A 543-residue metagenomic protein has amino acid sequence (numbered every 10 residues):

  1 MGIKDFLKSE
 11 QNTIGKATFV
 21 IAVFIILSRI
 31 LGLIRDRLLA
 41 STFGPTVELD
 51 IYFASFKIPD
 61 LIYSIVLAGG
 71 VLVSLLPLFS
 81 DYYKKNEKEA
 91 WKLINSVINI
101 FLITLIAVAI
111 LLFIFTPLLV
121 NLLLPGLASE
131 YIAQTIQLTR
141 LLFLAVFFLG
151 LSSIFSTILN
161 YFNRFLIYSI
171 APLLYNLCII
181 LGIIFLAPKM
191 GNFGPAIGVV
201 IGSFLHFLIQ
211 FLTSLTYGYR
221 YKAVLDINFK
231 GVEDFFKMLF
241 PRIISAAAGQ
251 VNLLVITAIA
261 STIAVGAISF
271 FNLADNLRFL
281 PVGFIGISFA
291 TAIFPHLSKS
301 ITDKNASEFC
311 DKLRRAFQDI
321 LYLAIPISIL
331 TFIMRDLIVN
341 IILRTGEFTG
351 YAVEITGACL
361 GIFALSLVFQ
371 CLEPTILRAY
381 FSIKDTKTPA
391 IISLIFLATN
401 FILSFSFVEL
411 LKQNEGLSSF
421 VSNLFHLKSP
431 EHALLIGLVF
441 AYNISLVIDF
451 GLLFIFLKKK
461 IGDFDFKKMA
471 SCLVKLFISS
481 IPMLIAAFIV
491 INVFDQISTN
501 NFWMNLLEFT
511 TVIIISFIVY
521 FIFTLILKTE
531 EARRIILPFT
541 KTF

Functional and structural regions predicted by a protein language model:
M1-F543: Membrane-embedded alpha-helical bundles of multi-pass transporters/translocases, especially carrier/permease families
